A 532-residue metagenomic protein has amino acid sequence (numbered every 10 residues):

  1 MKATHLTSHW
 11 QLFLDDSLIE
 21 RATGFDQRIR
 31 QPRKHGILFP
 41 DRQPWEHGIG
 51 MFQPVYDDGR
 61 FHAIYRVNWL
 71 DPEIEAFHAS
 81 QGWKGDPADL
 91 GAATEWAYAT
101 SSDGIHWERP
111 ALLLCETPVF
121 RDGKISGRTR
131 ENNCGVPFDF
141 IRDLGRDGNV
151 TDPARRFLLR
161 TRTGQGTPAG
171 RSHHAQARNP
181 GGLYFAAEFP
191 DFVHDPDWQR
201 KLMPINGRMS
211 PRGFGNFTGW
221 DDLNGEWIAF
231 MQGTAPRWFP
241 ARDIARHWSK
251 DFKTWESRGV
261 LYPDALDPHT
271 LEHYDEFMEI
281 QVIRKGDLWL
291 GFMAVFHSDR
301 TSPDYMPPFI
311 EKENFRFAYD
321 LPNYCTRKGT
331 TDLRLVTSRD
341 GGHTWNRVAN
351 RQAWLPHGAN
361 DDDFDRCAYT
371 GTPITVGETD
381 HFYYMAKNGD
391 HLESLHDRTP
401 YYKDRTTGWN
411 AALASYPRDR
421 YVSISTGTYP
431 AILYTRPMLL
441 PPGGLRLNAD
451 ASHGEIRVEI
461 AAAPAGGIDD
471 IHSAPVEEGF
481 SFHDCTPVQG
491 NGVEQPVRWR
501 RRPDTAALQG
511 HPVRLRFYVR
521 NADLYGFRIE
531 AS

Functional and structural regions predicted by a protein language model:
M1-S532: Carbohydrate-active catalytic/glycan-binding domains of CAZyme proteins, especially the secreted or lumenal ectodomains
